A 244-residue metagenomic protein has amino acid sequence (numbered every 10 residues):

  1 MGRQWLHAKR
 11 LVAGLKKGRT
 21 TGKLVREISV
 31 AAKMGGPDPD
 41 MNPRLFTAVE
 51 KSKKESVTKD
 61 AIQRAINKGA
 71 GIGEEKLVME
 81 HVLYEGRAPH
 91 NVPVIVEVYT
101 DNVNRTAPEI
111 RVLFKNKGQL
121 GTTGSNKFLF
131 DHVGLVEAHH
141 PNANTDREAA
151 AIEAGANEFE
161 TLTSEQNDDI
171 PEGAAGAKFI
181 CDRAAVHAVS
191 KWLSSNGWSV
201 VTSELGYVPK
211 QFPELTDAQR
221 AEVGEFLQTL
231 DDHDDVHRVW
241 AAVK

Functional and structural regions predicted by a protein language model:
M1-G121, N126-L135, A241: N-terminal cationic and glycine-rich segments that engage phosphates or anionic surfaces
E137-K244: Positively charged, low-complexity, intrinsically disordered RNA-binding extensions
